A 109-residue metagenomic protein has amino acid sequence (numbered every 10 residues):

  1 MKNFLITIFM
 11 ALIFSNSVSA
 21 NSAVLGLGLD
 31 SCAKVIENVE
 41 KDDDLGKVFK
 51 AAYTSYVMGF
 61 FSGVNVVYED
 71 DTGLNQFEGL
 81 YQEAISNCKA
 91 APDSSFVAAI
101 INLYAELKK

Functional and structural regions predicted by a protein language model:
F4-S15: Sec-dependent N-terminal signal peptides
S15-N16, Y104: Residues in and immediately flanking transmembrane alpha helices
A20, K108-K109: Short intrinsically disordered terminal tails
N21-S86: Short N-proximal segments of mature Sec-exported proteins
E78-K108: Short, compact, well-ordered microdomains
